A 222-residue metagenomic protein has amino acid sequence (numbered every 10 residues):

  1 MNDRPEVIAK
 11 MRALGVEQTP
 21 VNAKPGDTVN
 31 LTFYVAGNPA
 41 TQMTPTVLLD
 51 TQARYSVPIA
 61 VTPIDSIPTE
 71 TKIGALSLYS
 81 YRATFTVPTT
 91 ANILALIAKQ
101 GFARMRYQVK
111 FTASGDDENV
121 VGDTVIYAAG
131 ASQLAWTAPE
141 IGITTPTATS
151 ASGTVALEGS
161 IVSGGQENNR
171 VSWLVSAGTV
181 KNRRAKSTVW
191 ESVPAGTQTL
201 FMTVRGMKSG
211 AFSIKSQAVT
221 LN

Functional and structural regions predicted by a protein language model:
M1-P25, E118-A151, S160-V162: Short, compositionally biased P/S/T/A/G/V-rich stretches that sit at domain boundaries
I8-L48: Post-signal-peptide N-terminal segment of Sec-exported extracytoplasmic proteins
T28, A40, Q100-R106, T154 (+1 more regions): Extracellular Ig-like/FN3 beta-sandwich strand-entry sites
V29-G37, G153-G164: Aromatic/hydrophobic beta-strand junction motif of beta-rich domains
N38-T44, Y55, V162-N168: Extracellular acidic loop/turn motifs
T51-F85, V171, V175-E191: Surface-exposed, flexible coil segments in extracellular/virion-facing regions
F111-A113, M202-G206: Conserved structural position at the C-terminal beta-strand of extracellular beta-sandwich adhesion modules
N119-A128, G210-N222: Edge beta-strands of extracellular beta-sandwich domains
